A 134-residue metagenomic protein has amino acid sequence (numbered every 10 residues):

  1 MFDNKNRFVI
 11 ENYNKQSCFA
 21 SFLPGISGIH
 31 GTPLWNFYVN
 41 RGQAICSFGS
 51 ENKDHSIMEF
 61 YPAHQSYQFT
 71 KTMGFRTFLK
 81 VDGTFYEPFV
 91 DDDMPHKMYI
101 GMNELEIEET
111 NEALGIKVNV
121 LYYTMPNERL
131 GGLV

Functional and structural regions predicted by a protein language model:
M1-V134: Anionic coordination/interaction segments
